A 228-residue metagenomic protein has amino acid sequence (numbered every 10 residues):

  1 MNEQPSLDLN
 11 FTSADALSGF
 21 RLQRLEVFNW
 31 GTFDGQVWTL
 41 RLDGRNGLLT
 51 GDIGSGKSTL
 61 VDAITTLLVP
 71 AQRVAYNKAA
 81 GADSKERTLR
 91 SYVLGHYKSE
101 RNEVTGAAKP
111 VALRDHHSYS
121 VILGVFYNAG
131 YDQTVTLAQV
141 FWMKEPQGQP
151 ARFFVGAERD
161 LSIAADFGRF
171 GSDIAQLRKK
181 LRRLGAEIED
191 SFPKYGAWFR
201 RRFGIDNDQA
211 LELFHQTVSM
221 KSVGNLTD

Functional and structural regions predicted by a protein language model:
M1-F170, A210: Extreme N-terminal "head/tail" segments of very large remodeling/mechanoenzyme assemblies
G168-D228: Extended, Lys/Glu-rich alpha-helical coiled-coil stalks
